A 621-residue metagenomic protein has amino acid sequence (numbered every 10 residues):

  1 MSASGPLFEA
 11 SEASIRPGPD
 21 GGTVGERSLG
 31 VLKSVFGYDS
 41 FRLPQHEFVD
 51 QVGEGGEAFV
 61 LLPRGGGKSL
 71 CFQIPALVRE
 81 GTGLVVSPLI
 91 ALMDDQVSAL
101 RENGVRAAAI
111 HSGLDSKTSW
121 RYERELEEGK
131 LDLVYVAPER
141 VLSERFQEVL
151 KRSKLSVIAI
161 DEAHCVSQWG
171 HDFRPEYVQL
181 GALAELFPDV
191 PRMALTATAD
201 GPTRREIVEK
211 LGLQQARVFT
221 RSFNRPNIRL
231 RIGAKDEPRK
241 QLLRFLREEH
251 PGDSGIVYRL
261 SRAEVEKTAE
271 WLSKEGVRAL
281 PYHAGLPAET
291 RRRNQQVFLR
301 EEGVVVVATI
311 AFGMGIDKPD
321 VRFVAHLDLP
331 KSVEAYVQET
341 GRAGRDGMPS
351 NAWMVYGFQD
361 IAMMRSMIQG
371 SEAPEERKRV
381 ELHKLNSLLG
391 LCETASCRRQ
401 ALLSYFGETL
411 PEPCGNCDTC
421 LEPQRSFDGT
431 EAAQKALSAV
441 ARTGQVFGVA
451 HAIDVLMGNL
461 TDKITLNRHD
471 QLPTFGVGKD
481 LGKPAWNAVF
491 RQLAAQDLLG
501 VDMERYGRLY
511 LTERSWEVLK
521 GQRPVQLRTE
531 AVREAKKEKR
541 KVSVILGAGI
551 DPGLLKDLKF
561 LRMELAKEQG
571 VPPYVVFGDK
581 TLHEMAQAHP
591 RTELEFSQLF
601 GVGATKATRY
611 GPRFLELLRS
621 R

Functional and structural regions predicted by a protein language model:
M1-S28, V380-L382, P411-R621: Accessory DNA-binding and partner-docking regions appended to nucleic-acid-acting proteins, especially the terminal
P17-V35, D39-L43, E47-S69, L77-R79 (+4 more regions): Helicase motor core with emphasis on the C-terminal RecA-like subdomain
E47, Q241, S387, K435-S438 (+1 more regions): Pre-recognition alpha-helix immediately N-terminal to the DNA-recognition helix within helix-turn-helix or winged-helix
E375-E408: Short, charged low-complexity linear segments at domain edges
